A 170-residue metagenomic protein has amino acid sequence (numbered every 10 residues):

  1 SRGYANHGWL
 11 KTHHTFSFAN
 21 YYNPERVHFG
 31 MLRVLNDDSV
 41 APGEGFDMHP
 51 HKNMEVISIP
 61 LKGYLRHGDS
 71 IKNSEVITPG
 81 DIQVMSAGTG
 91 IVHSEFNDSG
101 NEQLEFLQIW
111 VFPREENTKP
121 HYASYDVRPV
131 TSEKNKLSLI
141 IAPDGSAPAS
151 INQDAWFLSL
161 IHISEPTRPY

Functional and structural regions predicted by a protein language model:
S1-P42, F46-D47, E75-I77, F96-E105 (+1 more regions): A short, N-terminal "cap"/entry segment at the start of jelly-roll beta-barrel domains of the cupin/DSBH fold
S39, G63-H67, I82-Q83, E116 (+1 more regions): Short beta-strand segments in beta-sandwich/barrel cores
H49-H51, H93: Histidine-centered divalent metal-coordination motifs
E55-I59, L65-G68, N73: Short N-terminal edge-element motif at the start of the domain
H67-S70, M85, V92-G100, R168: Short beta-strand His + acidic residue motifs that chelate non-heme Fe in jelly-roll/DSBH and cupin folds
I71-S86: Short acidic-glycine-tyrosine-enriched beta hairpin
I161-E165, P169-Y170: Single conserved hydrophobic/aromatic residue that forms the stacking wall/gate of nucleotide- or nucleobase-binding
